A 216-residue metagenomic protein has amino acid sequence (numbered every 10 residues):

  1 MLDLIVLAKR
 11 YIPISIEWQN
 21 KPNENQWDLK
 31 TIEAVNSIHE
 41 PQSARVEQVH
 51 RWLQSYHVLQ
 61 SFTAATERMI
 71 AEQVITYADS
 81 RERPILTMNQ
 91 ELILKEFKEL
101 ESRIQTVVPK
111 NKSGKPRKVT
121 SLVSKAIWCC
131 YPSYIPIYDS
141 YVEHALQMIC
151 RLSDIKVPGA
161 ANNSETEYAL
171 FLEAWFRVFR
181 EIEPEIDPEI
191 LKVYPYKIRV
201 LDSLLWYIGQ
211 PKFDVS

Functional and structural regions predicted by a protein language model:
M1-G114, P132-S216: An N-terminal alpha-helical hairpin/helix-loop-helix interaction module that forms a charged, gly/pro-flexible surface
L122-W128: Short hydrophobic alpha-helical segments that form membrane-spanning helices or hydrophobic packing faces of helical
